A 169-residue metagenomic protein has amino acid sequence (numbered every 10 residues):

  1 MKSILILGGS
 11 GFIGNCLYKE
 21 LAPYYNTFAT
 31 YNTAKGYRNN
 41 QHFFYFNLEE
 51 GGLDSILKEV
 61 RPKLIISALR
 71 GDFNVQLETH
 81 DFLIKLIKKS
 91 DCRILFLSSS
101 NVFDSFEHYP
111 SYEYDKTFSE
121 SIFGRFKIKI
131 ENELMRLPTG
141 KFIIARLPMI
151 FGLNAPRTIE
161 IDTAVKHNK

Functional and structural regions predicted by a protein language model:
M1-Y24: N-terminal Rossmann NAD(P)H-binding glycine-rich loop of SDR-like oxidoreductase domains
L7, T30, A68, I94-S99 (+1 more regions): SDR active-site strand-loop-helix element
Y25, A29-Y37, N47-L48: N-terminal Rossmann-fold cofactor-binding loop
Q41-I65: Conserved Rossmann-fold cofactor-binding substructure of NAD(P)-dependent oxidoreductases
I56-L95: NAD(P)-cofactor binding segment of oxidoreductase domains
F82-E120: Conserved Rossmann-fold NAD(P)-dependent oxidoreductase catalytic core, especially the SDR/UDP-sugar
F126: Active-site helix of classical SDR
M135-K169: NAD(P)-dependent short-chain dehydrogenase/reductase
